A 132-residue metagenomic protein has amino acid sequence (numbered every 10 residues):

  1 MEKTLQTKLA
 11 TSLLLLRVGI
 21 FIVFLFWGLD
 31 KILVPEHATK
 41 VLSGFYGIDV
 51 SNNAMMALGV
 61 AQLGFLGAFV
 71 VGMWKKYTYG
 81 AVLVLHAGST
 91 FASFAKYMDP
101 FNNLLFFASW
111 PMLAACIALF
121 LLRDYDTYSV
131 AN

Functional and structural regions predicted by a protein language model:
M1-L33, N52-N132: Extended, low-polarity transmembrane helix blocks
L33-D49: Membrane-interface interhelical connector segments
